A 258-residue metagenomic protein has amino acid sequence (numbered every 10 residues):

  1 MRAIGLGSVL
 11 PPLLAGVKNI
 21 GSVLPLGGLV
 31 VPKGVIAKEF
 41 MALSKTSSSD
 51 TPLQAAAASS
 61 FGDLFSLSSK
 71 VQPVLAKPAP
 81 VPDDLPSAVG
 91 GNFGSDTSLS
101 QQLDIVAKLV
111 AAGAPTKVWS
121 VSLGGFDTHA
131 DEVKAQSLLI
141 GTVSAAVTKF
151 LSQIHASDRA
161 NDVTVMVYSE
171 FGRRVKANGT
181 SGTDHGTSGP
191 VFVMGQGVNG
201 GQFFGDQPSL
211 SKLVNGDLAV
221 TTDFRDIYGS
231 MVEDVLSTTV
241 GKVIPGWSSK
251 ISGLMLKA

Functional and structural regions predicted by a protein language model:
M1-S157, K176, P190-G197, Q202-A258: Feature for exported/extracytoplasmic and membrane-associated proteins, marking the mature portion
T116-V118, A160-D162, Y168, G186-G189: Active-site lining segments that contact anionic ligands and/or coordinate catalytic metals
L151-G179: Metal-dependent active-site segment of extracytoplasmic phospho-/sulfohydrolases and closely related
G179-H185: Short glycine-biased active-site loop of nucleotidyltransferases that positions the nucleotide triphosphate and helps
